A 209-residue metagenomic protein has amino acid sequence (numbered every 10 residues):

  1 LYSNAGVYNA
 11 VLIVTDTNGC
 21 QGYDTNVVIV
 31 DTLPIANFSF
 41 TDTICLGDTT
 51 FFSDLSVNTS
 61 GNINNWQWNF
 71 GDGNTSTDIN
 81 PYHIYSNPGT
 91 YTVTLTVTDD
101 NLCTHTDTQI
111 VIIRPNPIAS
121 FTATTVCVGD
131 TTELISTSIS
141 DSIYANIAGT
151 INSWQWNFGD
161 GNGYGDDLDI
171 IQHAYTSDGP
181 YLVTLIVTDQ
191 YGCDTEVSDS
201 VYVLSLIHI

Functional and structural regions predicted by a protein language model:
L1, S60-I84, I147-H173: Surface-exposed, flexible coil segments in extracellular/virion-facing regions
T17-Y23, T75, N101-T106, Y164-G165 (+1 more regions): Short, exposed coil/turn segments at beta-strand boundaries within extracellular/luminal domains
D24-I29, D107-I112, V197-V203: C-terminal edge beta-strand
S39-I44, F121-C127: Short beta-strand segments of immunoglobulin-like
D48-N58, D130-Y144: A short beta-strand segment in extracellular, disulfide-stabilized domains
I207-I209: Conserved small/polar residues in nucleotide/adenosyl-binding loops
